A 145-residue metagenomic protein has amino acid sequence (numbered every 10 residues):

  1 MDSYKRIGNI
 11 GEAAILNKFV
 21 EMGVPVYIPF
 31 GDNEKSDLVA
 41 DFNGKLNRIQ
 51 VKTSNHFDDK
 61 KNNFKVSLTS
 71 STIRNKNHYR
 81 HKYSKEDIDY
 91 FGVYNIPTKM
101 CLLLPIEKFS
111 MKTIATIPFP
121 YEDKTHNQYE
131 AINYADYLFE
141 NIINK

Functional and structural regions predicted by a protein language model:
M1-E34, A40-K145: Mixed-charge (Asp/Glu-Lys/Arg
